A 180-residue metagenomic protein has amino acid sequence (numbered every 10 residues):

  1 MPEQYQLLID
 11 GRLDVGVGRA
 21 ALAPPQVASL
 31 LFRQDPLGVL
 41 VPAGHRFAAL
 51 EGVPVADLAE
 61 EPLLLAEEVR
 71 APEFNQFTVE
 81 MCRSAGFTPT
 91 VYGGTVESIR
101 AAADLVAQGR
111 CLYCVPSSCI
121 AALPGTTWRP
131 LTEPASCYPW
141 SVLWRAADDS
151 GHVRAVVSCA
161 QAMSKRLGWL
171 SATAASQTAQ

Functional and structural regions predicted by a protein language model:
M1, N75-Q76, S98-I99: Conserved glycosyltransferase catalytic-site signature
M1-V41, A102, V106-A107, P124-P130: Short beta-strand-centered segments that line the small-molecule binding cleft or hinge of alpha/beta clamshell
R19, F87-E97: Short beta-strand-to-loop elements that line the ligand-binding cleft of bilobed periplasmic-binding protein-like
A20-A21, A43, G94, P116-C119: Short secondary-structure boundary segments
V27-L37, V41-L63, G151-R154: Flexible hinge/capping segments at coil-to-helix
G38-L40, R46, L112, P139-L143: Residues embedded in well-ordered beta-strands
E61-A85, P89, S150-R154, L167-T173: Secondary-structure junction motif
A103, S117-G125, E133-Q180: C-terminal effector-binding regulatory domain of bacterial HTH transcription factors
